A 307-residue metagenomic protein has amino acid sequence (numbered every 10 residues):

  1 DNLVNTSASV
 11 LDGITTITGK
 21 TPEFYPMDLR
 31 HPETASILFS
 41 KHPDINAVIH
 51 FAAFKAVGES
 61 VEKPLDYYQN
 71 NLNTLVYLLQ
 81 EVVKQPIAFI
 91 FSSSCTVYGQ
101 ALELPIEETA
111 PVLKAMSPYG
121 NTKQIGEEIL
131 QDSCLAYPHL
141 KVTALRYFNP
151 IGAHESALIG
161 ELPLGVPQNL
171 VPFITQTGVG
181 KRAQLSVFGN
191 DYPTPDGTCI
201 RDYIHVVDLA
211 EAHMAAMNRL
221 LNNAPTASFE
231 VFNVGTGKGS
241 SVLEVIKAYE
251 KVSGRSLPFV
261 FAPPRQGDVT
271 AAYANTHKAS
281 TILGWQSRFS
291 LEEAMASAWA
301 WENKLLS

Functional and structural regions predicted by a protein language model:
D1-A47, V166: N-terminal Rossmann/SDR dinucleotide-binding element
L38-V48, E62-F89, E128: NAD(P)-cofactor binding segment of oxidoreductase domains
H50, V76-P118, A136-T143: Conserved Rossmann-fold NAD(P)-dependent oxidoreductase catalytic core, especially the SDR/UDP-sugar
V57-T74, E107-A115: Short alpha-helical oligomerization interface
Y68, M116-Q124, G160-P172, D202-Y203 (+1 more regions): Short-chain dehydrogenase/reductase
Y98-G99, K114-P118, L140-P167, T194-T198: Flexible, glycine-rich beta-alpha linker
Q100, M116-I151, P172-G180: Active-site Tyr-X1-5-Lys
L170-S307: C-terminal substrate-binding subdomain of Rossmann-fold SDR/epimerase-dehydratase oxidoreductases
